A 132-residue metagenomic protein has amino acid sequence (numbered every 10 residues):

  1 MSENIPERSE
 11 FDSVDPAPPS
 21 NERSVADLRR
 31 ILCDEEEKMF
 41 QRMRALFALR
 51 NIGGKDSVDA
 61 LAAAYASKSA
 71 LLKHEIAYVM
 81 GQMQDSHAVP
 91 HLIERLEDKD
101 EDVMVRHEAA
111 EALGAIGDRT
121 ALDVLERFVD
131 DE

Functional and structural regions predicted by a protein language model:
M1-N51: N-terminal alpha-helical scaffold/docking segments in eukaryotic complex subunits
P18-C33, G54-A66, D85-E97, D118-D131: Amphipathic alpha-helical scaffolding segments comprising HEAT/armadillo-like alpha-solenoid repeats
E36-K38, K68-S69, D100-D102, E132: Short inter-helical turns and helix N-cap capping residues of alpha-solenoid HEAT/ARM repeat scaffolds
M39-R42, K73, R106: Residue-level detector of extended alpha-helical repeat arrays and alpha-solenoid scaffolds
A70-Y78, M83-S86: Helix-adjacent hinge/juxtasegments
Q82, D102-M104, A110: Short, solvent-exposed interaction modules
